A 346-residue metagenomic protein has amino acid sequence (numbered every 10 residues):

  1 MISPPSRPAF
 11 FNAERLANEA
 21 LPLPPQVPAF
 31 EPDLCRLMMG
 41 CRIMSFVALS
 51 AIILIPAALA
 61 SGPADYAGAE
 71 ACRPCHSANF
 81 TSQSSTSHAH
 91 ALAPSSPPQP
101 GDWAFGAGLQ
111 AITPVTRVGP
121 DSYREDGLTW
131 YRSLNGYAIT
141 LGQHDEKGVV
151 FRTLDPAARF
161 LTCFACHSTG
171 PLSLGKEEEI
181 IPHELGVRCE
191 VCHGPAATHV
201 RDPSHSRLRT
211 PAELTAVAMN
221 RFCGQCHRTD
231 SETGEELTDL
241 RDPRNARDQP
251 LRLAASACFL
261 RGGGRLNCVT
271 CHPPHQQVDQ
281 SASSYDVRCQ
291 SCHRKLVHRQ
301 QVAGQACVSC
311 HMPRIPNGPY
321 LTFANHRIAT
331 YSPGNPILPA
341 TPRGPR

Functional and structural regions predicted by a protein language model:
S6-R7, E14, N18-A20: N-terminal amphipathic/hydrophobic targeting modules at extreme N-termini, encompassing cleavable Sec/SRP-type signal
F10-F11, F30, F46: Aromatic (phenylalanine/tyrosine) cluster motif
S45-A57: Bacterial N-terminal signal peptides
G62-P74: Local sequence-structure signature of Cys/Sec-based thiol-disulfide redox active-site neighborhoods
E70, A78-G127, R132-K147, L172-R346: Primarily the internal scaffold of c-type cytochrome electron-transfer domains, especially repeated/multiheme c-type
H144-G175: Glycine-rich adenosyl-nucleotide cofactor-binding module
